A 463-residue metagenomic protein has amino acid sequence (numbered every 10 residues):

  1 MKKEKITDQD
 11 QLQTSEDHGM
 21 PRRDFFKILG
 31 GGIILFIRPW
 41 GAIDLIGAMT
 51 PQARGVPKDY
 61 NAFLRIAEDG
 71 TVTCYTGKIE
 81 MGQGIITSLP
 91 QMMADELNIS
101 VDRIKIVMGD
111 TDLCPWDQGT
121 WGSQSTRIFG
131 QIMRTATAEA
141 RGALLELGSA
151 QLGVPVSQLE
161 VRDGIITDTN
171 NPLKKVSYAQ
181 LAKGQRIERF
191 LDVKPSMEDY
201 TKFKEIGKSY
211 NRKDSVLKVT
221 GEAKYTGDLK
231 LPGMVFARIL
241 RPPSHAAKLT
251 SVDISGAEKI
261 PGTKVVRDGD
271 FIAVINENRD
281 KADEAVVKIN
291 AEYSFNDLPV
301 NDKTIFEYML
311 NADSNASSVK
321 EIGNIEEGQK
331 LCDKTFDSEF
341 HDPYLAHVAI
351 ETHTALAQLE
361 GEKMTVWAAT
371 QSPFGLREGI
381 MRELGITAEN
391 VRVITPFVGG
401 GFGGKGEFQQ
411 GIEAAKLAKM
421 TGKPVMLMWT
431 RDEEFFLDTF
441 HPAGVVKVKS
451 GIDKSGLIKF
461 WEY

Functional and structural regions predicted by a protein language model:
K2-Y463: Structural alpha/beta core scaffold segments of enzyme domains
